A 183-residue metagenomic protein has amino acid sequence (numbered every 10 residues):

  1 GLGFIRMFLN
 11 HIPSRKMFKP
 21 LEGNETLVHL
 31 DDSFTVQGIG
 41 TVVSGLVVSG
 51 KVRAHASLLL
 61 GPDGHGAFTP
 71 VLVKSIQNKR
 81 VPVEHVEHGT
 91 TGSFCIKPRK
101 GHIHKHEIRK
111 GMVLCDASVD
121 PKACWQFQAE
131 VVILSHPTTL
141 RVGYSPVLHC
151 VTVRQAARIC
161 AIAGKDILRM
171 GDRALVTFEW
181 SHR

Functional and structural regions predicted by a protein language model:
G1-P137: Conserved catalytic-core segments of large NTP-driven translation/proteostasis enzymes
R99-R183: C-terminal effector modules of nucleic-acid-centric enzymes and ribosome-associated factors
